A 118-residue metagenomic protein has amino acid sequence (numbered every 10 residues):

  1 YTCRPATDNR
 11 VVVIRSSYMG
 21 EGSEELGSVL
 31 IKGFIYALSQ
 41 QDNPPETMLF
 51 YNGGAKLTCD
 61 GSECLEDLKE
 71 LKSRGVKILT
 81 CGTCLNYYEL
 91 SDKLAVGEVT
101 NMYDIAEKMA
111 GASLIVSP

Functional and structural regions predicted by a protein language model:
Y1-G61: Conserved mixed alpha/beta catalytic, RNA-binding, or beta-rich assembly cores of soluble enzyme, regulatory
I35, L65-K69, A106: Short amphipathic alpha-helical segments and helix-helix/interface helices
M48, K77-I78, L114-V116: Short, well-ordered beta-strand core segments
K56-G61, Y87-L94: Glycine-rich, charge-decorated loop segments at or immediately adjacent to ligand/cofactor-binding or catalytic sites
C64-L90: A glycine-rich helix N-cap at a beta->alpha junction
V96-D104: Short acidic-hydrophobic, aromatic-tinged amphipathic segments that line or gate anion-handling sites
V99, M109-S117: C-terminal binding/interaction regions
